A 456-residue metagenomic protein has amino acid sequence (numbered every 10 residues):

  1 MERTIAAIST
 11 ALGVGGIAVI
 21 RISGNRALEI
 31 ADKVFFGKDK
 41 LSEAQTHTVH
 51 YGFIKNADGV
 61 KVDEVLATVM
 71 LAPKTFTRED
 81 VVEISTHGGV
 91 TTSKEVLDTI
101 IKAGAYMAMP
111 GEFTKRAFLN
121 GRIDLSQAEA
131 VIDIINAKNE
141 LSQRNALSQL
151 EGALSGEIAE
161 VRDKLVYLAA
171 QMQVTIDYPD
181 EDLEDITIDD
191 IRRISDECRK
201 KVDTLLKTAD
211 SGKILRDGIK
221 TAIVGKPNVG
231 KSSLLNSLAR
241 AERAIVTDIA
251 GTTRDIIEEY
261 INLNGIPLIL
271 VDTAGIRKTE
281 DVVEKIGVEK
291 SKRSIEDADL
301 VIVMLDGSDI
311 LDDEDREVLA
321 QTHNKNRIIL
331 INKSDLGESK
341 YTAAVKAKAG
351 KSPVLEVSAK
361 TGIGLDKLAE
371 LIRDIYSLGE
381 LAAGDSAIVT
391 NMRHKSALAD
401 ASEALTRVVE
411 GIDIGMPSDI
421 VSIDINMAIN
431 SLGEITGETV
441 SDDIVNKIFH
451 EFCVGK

Functional and structural regions predicted by a protein language model:
M1-R144, S148, G152, I328: A glycine-rich (often HGG/GG-containing) alpha/beta subdomain
E2-I8, L12, G52, E140-N262 (+2 more regions): C-terminal-of-GTPase-core extension/linker across diverse P-loop GTPases
H50-D63, A67-L71, T252-T279, D297-L300: Switch I (G2) and immediately adjacent beta-strands of P-loop GTPase domains
A67, M107, T221-I223, V246 (+1 more regions): Generic preference for hydrophobic
Y106, P267-I269, P353: Conserved beta-strand segments of alpha/beta enzyme cores
A239, A274-G275, D299, D306 (+1 more regions): Short glycine-/small-residue-rich Rossmann-like dinucleotide-binding loops
L270, M304, L330: Generic enzyme active-site microenvironment
E284-S308: Inter-motif core of Ras-like GTPase G domains
